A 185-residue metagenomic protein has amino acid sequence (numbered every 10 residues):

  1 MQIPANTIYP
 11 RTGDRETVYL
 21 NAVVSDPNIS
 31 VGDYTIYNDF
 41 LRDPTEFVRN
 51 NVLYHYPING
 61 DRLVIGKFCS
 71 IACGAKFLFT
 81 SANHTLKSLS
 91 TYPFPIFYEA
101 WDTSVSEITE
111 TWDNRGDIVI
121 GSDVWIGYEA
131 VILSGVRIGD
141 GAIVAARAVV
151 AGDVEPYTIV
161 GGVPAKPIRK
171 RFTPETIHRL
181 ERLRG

Functional and structural regions predicted by a protein language model:
M1-I29, F94: Extended, small-residue-rich solenoid/repeat segments and analogous flexible loops that form exposed scaffolds
Y19, I29, I36-S134: Flexible, glycine/small-residue-enriched loop-and-beta-strand segment within the central core of proteins
V24, L89, I168: Short clusters of hydrophobic/aromatic residues that line enzyme substrate/ligand-binding pockets
Y34, G66-F68, G141, A145-R147: Outer-envelope exported proteins of Gram-negative bacteria
I118, E129-A142, A148-G152: Beta-rich strand-turn-strand
